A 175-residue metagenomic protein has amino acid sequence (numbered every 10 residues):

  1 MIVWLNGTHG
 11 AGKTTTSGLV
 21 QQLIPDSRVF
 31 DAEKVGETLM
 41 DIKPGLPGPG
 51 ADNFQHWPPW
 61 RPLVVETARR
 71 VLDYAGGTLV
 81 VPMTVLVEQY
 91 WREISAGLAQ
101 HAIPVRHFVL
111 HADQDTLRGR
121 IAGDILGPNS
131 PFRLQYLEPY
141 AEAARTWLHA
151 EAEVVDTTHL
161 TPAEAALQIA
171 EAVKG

Functional and structural regions predicted by a protein language model:
I2: Walker A (P-loop) ATP-phosphate-binding motif of ABC ATPase nucleotide-binding domains
L5: Hydrophobic anchor at the beta1->P-loop junction of P-loop NTPases
H9: The conserved Walker
T14: Walker A/P-loop
G18-V65: Conserved substrate/cofactor phosphate-moiety recognition/catalytic segment in nucleotide-dependent phosphotransferases
H56-V105: Glycine-rich phosphate-binding loop used to anchor ATP phosphates in small-molecule kinases, encompassing both
A99-I121, V155: Conserved phosphate-donor/acceptor-positioning beta-strand/loop module used by diverse small-molecule
G123-Q168: Small-molecule kinase domains that catalyze NTP-dependent phosphoryl transfer to phosphate-bearing small molecules
